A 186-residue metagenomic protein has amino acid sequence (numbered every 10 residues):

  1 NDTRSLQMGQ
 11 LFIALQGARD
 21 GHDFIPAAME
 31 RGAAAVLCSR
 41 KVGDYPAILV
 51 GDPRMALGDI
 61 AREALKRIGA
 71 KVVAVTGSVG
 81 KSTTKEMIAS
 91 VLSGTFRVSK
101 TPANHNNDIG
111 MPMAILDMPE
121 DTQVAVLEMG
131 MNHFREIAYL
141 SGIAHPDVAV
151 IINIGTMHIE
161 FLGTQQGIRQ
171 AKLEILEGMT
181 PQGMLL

Functional and structural regions predicted by a protein language model:
N1-D59, E63: N-terminal leader/targeting and accessory segments in enzymes
A34-S39, N153, L185-L186: Short internal beta-strands
L57-L185: Phosphate-binding loop of NTP-binding sites
